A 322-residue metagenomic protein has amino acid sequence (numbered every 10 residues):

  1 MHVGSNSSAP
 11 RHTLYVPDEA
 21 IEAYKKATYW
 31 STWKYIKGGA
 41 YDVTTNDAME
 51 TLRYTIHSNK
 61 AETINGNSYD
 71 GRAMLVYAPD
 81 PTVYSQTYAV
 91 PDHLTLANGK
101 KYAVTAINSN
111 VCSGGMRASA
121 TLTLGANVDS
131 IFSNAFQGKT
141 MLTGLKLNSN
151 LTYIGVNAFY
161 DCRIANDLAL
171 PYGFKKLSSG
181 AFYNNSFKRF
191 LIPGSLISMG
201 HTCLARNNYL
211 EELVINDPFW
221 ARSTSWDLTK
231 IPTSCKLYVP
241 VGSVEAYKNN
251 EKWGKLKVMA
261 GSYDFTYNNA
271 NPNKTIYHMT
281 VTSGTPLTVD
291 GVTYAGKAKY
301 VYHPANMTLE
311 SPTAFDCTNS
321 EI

Functional and structural regions predicted by a protein language model:
M1, A9-A20, Y35-G39, V83-A106 (+10 more regions): Structural signature of tandem-repeat unit edges
H2-N6, A27-T28, L204-A205, W226-I231 (+1 more regions): A structural signal for leucine-rich repeat
R11, D42, E50, T63 (+13 more regions): Short stretches within intrinsically disordered, low-complexity N-terminal or propeptide regions
T13-T45, L52, S234-T282, P286-G291: Extracellular/surface-exposed low-complexity segments
Y24, Y153, F265-Y267, Y300 (+1 more regions): Aromatic (phenylalanine/tyrosine) cluster motif
T28-Y29, Y88, L94, V111 (+2 more regions): Generic short alpha-helical hydrophobic face used as a protein-protein interaction/packing hotspot
T51-M116, T121, P286-N319: LRR flanking "cap" motifs
N110, F132-A135, G155-Y160, S178-A181 (+1 more regions): Consensus positions within tandem repeat domains that build extended binding/scaffold surfaces
